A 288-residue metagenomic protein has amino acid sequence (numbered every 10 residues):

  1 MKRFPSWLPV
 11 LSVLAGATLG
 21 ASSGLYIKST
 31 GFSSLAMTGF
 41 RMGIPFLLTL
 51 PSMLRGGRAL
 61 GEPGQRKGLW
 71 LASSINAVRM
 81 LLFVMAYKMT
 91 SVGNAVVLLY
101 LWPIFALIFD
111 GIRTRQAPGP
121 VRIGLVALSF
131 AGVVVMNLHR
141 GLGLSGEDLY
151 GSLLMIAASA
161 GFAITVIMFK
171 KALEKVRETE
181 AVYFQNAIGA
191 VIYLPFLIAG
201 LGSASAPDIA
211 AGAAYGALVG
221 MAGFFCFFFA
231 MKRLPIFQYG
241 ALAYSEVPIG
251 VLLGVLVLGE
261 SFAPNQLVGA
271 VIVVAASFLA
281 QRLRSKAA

Functional and structural regions predicted by a protein language model:
M1-G39, L71-S74, L82, L144-K171 (+1 more regions): Glycine-/small-residue-enriched transmembrane alpha-helix faces in small-molecule transporters and effluxers
L8-G16, G39, R58-F83, V126 (+5 more regions): Loop-to-transmembrane-helix transition segments
A17, L25-I27, T49, A106-I108 (+2 more regions): Transmembrane alpha-helical segments that form core, pore/gating elements of small-molecule transporters/exporters
T18-F32, L81-T90, L98, T165-V176 (+2 more regions): Juxtamembrane C-cap of transmembrane helices in multi-pass membrane transport proteins
F32-V78, F105-A106, L128, A160-M168 (+3 more regions): Transmembrane alpha-helices of multi-pass small-molecule transport proteins
T49, N76, V121-R140, Y193 (+2 more regions): Hydrophobic transmembrane alpha-helices of multi-pass small-molecule transport proteins
S52-G57, W102-A127, P248-V268: C-terminal transmembrane-helix exit sites in multi-pass transporters
A95-L101, F169-A190, G220-L256: Helix-helix packing/entry segments at the starts of transmembrane helices
